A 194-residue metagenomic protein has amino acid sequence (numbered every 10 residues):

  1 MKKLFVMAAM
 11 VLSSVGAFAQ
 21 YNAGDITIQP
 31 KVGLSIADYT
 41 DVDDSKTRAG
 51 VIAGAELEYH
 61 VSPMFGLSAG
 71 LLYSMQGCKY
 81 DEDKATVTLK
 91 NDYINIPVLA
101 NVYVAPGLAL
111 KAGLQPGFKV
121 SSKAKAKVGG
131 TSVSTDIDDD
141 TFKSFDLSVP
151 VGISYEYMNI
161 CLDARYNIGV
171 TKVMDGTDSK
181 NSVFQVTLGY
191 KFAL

Functional and structural regions predicted by a protein language model:
M1-I26, K31, L188, F192-L194: Bacterial Sec-dependent N-terminal signal peptides
Q20-V61, L67, G169: Short glycine/proline- and aromatic-enriched beta-strand/turn motifs that initiate or cap beta-hairpins
Y21-A23, S62, A105, Y157-I160 (+1 more regions): Outer-membrane beta-barrel channels and translocator barrels
P30-L34, A53-Y59, L71-Y73, I96-V102 (+4 more regions): Residues on the lipid-exposed face of transmembrane beta-strands in outer-membrane beta-barrel proteins
T40-K46, K79-T86, S122-T131, M174-S179: Outer-membrane beta-barrel translocator domains and adjoining extracellular loop/strand segments of Gram-negative
M64-L67, L108-L110, N159-A164: Repeated loop/turn-to-beta-strand initiation elements of outer-membrane beta-barrel proteins
Q76-D81, T88, D136-L194: Predominantly the C-terminal beta-signal and adjacent terminal strand-loop region of outer-membrane beta-barrel
Y80-G113: Helix-adjacent hinge/juxtasegments
